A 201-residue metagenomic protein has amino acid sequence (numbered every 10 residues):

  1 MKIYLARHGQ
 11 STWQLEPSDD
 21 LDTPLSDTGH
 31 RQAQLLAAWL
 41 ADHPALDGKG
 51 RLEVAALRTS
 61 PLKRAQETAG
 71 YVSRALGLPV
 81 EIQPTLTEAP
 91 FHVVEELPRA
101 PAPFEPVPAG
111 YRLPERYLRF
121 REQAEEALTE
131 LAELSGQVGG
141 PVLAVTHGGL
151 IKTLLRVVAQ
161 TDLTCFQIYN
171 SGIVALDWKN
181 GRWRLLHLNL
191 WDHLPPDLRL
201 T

Functional and structural regions predicted by a protein language model:
K2-L78: Active-site-proximal alpha-helix that buttresses catalytic centers in soluble enzyme cores
I3, V138-G148: Generic beta-sheet signal
T23, S73-E126, L186-L188, L200-T201: Phosphate-handling substructures
Q34-A45, E125-E133, L155: Generic structural signal for well-ordered alpha-helical scaffold segments
E53-L57, G140-V142, T164: Short active-site oxyanion
T59-S60, E122, V145-T146: Short beta-strand scaffold positions
Y71, T153, V157: Active-site signature of alpha/beta-hydrolase-fold catalytic machinery across serine- and Asp/Cys-nucleophile hydrolases
E81-I82, E88-A100, E133, Q137-V138 (+1 more regions): Acidic, low-complexity terminal tails and accessory targeting/binding regions of phosphate-metabolizing enzymes
